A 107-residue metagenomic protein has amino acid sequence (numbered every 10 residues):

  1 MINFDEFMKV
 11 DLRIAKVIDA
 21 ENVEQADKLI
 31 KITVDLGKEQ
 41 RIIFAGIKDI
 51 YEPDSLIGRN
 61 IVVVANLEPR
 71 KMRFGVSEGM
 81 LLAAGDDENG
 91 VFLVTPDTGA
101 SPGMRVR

Functional and structural regions predicted by a protein language model:
M1-R107: Phosphate-backbone binding interfaces of nucleic-acid-interacting proteins
